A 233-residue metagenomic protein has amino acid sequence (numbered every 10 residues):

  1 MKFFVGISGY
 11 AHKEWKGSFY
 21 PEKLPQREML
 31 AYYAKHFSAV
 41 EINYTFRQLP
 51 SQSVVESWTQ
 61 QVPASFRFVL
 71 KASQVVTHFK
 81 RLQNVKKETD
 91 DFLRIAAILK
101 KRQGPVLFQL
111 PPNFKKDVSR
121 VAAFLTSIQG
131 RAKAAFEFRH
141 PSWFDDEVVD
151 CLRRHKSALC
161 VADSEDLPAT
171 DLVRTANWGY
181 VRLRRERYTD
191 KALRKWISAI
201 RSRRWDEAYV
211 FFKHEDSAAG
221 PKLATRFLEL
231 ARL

Functional and structural regions predicted by a protein language model:
M1-L233: Residues lining hydrophobic/aromatic ligand-binding pockets adjacent to catalytic sites
